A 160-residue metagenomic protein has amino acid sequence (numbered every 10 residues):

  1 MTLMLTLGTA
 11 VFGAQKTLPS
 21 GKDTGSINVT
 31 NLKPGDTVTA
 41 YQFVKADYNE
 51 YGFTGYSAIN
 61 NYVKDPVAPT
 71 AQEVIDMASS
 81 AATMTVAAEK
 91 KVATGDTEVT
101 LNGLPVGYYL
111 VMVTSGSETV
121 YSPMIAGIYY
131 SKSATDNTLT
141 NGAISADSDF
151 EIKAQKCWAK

Functional and structural regions predicted by a protein language model:
M1-G13: Sec-dependent N-terminal signal peptides of Gram-positive bacterial secreted proteins and lipoproteins
A14-G21, A93, Y108, S115-W158: Structured interaction patches on ligand/partner-binding surfaces of diverse proteins
D23-I27: Structural beta-strand segments of beta-rich domains
N28-P34: Structural motif
V29, L101-N102: Hydrophobic core positions of the immunoglobulin-like beta-sandwich fold
T37-T39: Beta-strand signatures of extracellular beta-sandwich domains
Y51-V99: Short, acidic Ser/Thr/Gly-rich low-complexity loop/linker segments typical of extracellular and cell-surface proteins
T97, L104-V113: A short tyrosine-centered beta-strand micro-motif
